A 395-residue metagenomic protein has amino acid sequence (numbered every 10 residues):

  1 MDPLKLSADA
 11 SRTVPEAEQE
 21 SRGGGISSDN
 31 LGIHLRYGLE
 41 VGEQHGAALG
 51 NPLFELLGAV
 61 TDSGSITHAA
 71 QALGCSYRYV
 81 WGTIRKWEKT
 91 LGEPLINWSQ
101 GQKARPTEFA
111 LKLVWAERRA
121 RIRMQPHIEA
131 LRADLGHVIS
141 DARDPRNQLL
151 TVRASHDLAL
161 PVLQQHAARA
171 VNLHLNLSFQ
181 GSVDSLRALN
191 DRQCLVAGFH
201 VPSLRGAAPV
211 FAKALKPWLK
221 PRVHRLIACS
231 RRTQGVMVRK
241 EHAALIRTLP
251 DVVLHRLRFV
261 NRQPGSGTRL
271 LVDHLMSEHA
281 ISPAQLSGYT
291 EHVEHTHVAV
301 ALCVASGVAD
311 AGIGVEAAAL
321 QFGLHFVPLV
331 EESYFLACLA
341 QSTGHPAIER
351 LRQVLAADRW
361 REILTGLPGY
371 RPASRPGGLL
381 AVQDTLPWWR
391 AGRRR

Functional and structural regions predicted by a protein language model:
D2-Q193, K213, P217-H224, L249 (+3 more regions): N-terminal hydrophobic or amphipathic helices and topogenic motifs
L53, K220-G235, L324-Q353, S374-L380: Periplasmic-binding protein-like
R146-S155, P250-H274: Short loop->beta-strand "edge-of-pocket" segments that line small-molecule binding or catalytic clefts across diverse
H174-G181, R262, S282-H297: Short beta-strand-to-loop elements that line the ligand-binding cleft of bilobed periplasmic-binding protein-like
V183-A197, V201-P202, V293-V308: Short helices/loops that flank or line small-molecule/ion binding pockets
G198-Q234: Acidic, polar ligand-binding/catalytic clefts
H200-L215, A301-V330: A ligand-binding cleft/hinge motif common to bilobed small-molecule-binding domains
C229, V238-F259: Flexible hinge/capping segments at coil-to-helix
